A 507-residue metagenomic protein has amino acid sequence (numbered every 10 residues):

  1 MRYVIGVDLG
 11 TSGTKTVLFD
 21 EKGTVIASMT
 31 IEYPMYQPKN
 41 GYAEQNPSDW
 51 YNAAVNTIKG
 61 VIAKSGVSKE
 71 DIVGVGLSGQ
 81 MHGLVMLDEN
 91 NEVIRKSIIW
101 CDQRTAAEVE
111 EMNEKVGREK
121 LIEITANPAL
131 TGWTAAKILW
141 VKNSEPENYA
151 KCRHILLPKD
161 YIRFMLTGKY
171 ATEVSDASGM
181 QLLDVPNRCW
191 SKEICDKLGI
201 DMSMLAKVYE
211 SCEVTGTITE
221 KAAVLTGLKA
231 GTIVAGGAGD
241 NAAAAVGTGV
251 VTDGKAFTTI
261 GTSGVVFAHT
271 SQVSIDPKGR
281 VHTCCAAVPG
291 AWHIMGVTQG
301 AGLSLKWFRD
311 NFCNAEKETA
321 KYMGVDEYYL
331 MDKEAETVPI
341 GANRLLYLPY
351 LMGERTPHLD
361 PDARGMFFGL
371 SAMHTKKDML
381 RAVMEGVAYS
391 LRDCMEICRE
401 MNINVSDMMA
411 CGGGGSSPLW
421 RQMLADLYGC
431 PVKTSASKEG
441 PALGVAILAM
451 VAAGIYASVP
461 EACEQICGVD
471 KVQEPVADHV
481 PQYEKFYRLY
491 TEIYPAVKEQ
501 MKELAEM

Functional and structural regions predicted by a protein language model:
M1-R95, E123, K151, A223-V224 (+3 more regions): N-terminal glycine/serine-rich phosphate-binding loop of ATP-dependent small-molecule kinases, especially carbohydrate
I5-G6, A106, N113-G132, A136-A171 (+3 more regions): Active-site core segments that coordinate phosphate-bearing ligands/cofactors across diverse enzyme families
G23, N46, V75, D102 (+3 more regions): Residue-level signal for inorganic ion chemistry
A43-Y51, I98, K321-G324, M384: Flexible, glycine- and charge-enriched loops at secondary-structure boundaries
A63-W100, P128-T134, R163-D184, K207-E210 (+1 more regions): Short beta-strand-loop/turn "lid" adjacent to the catalytic site in phosphate-handling enzymes
K192, G199-E210: A conserved helix-loop-beta module that forms one wall/lid of the active-site cleft in ATP-utilizing catalytic domains
